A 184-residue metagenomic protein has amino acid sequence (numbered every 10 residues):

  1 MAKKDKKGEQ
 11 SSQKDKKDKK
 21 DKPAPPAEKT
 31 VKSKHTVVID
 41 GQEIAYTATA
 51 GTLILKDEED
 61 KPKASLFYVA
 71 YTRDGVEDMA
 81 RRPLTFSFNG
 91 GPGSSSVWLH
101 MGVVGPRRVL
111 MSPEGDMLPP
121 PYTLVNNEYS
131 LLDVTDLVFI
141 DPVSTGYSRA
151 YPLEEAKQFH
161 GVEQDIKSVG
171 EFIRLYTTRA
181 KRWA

Functional and structural regions predicted by a protein language model:
M1, G8-Q10, K29-T30, I39: A general, composition-driven signal for non-globular sequence regions
A2-K19, D60-H160: N-terminal cap/lid subdomain of alpha/beta-hydrolase-fold enzymes
P25-E77: N-terminal cap/lid segment of alpha/beta-hydrolase-fold proteins
T30, T36, T47-T52, T72 (+5 more regions): Residue-identity detector for threonine
S130, P152-L153, K167-A184: Conserved acidic catalytic loop of the alpha/beta-hydrolase fold
V162-I166: Solvent-exposed, acidic/flexible segments
